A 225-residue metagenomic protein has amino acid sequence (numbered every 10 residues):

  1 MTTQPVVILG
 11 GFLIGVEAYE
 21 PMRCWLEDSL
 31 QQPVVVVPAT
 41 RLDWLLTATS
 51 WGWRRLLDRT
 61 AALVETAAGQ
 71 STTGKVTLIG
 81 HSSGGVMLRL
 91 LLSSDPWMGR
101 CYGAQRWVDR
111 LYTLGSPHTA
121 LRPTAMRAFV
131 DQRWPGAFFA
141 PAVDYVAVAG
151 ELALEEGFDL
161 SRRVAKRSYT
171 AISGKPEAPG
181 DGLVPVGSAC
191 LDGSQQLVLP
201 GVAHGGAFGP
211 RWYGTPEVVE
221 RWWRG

Functional and structural regions predicted by a protein language model:
T2-G225: Lipid deacylating catalytic domains
